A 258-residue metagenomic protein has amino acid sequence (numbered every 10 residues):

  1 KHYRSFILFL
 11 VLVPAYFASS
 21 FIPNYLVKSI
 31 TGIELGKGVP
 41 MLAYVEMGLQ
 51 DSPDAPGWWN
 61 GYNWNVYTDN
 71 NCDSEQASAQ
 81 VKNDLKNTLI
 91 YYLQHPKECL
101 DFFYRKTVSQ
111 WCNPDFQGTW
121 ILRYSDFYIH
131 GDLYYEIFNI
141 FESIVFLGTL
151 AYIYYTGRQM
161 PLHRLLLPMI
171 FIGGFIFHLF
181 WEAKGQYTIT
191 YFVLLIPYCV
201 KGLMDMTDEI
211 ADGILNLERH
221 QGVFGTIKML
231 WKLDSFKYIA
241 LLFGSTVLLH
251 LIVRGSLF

Functional and structural regions predicted by a protein language model:
K1, N139, K184-M204: Hydrophobic/aromatic-rich transmembrane helices and adjacent perimembrane loops
K1-I7, Y155-L162, C199-Y238: Membrane-interface junctions at the ends of membrane-embedded or membrane-associated helices
H2-L26, D234-T246: Hydrophobic alpha-helical membrane-interfacial segments at the cytosolic entry of transmembrane helices
P14-I22, I170-L179, F243-R254: Aromatic-anchored segments of alpha-helical transmembrane domains
P23-T31, A151-R158, F177, M204-D208 (+1 more regions): Membrane-water interface at transmembrane helix exits
Y25-W120: Membrane-proximal stem/loop segments at transmembrane-domain junctions that anchor or position
F102-F177: Membrane-interface anchor segments at the N-terminal boundary of transmembrane helices in multi-pass membrane enzymes
L165, H178-F192, G255-F258: Membrane-interface catalytic loops of GT-C/OST-like multi-pass glycosylation enzymes that act
